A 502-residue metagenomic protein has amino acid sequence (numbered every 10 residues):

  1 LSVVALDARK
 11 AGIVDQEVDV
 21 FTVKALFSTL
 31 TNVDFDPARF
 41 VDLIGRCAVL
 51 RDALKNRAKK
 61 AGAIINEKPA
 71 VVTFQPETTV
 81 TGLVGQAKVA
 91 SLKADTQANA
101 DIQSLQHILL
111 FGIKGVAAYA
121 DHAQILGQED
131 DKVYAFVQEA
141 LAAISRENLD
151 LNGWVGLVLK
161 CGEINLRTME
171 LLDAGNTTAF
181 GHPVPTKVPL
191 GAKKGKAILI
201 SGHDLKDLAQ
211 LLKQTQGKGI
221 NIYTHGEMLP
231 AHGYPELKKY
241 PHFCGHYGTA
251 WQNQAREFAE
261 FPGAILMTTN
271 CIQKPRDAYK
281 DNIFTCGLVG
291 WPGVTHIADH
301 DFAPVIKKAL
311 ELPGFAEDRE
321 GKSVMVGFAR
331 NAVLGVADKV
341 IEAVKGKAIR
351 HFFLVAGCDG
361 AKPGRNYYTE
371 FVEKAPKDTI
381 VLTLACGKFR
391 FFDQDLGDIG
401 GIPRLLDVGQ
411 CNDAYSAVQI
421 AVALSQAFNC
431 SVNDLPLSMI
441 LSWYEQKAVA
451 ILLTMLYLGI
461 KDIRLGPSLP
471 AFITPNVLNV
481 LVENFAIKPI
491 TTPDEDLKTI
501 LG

Functional and structural regions predicted by a protein language model:
L1-K24, S28-A38, G45, V49-D52 (+2 more regions): Anaerobic metallocofactor- and corrinoid-dependent redox/one-carbon enzyme cores, especially those from methanogenesis
V41-I44, Q103-Y134: Boundary segments of small protein-protein interaction reader/adaptor domains
V133-E147, L157, C161: N-terminal alpha-helical interaction blocks
